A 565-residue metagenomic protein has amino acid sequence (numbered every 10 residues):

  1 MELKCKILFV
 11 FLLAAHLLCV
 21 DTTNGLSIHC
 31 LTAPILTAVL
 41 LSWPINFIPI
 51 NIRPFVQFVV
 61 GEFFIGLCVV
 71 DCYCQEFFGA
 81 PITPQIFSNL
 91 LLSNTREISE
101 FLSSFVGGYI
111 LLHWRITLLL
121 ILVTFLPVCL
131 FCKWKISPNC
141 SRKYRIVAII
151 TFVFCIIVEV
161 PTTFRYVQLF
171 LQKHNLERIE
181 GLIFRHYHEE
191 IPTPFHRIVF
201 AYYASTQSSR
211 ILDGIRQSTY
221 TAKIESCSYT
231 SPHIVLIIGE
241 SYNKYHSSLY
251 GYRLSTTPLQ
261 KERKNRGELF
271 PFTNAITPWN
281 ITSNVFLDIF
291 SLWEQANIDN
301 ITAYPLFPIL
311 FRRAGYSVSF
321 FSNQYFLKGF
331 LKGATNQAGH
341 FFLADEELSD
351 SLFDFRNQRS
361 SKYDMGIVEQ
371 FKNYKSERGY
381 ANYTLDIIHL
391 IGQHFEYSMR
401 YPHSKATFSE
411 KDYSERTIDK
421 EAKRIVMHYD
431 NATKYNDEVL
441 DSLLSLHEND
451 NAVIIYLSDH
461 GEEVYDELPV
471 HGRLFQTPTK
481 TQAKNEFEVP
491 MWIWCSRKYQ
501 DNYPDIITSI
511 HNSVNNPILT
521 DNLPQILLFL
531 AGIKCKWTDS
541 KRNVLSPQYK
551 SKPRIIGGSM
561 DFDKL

Functional and structural regions predicted by a protein language model:
M1-I183: Transmembrane and membrane-interface helices of multi-pass, inner-membrane envelope-modifying transferases
S42, Y220, E369-K375, D412-I454 (+1 more regions): A long, amphipathic alpha-helix that forms part of the scaffold/cap immediately adjacent to metal-dependent active
F154-I157, P161-R416, E488, L519-K550: Active-site-proximal alpha/beta segments of enzymes that process anionic O-linked groups
V235, A432-L474, L527-L528: Metal-dependent active-site segment of extracytoplasmic phospho-/sulfohydrolases and closely related
G251-S255, A452-Y503, S540: Histidine-centered active-site microenvironments of extracellular/periplasmic hydrolases and transferases
I298-P305, K423-Y435, T479-V489, Q500-L527 (+1 more regions): A short beta-strand-to-alpha-helix junction
F320-S322, L385-G392, D430-T433, V453-S458 (+1 more regions): Short beta-strand segments
D466, I506-V514, I518-T520, G532-L565: Polar, surface-exposed loop/tail segments that function as active-site lids or cofactor/substrate-recognition elements
